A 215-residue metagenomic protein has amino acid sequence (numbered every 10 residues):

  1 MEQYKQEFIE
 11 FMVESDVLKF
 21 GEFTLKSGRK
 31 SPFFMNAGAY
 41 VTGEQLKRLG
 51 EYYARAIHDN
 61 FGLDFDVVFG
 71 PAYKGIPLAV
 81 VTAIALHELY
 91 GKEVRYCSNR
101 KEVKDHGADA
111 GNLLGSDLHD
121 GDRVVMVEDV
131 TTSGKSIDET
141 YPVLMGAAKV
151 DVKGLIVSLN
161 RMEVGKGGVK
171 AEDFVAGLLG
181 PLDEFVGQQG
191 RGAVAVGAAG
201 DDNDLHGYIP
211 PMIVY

Functional and structural regions predicted by a protein language model:
M1-V127, T132-P181, G187, G197 (+2 more regions): PRPP-associated nucleotide enzymes
G190-R191: Intrinsically disordered, low-complexity segments enriched in small polar residues
V194: Generic anion/oxyanion-binding catalytic loop in active/binding sites
